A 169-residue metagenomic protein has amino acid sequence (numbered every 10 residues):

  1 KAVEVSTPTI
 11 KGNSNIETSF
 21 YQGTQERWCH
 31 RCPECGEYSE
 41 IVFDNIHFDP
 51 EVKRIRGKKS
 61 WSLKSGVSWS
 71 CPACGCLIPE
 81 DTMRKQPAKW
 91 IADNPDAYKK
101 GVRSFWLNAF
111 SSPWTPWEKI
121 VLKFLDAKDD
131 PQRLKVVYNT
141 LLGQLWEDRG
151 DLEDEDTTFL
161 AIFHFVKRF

Functional and structural regions predicted by a protein language model:
K1-F169: Short, flexible loop motifs at catalytic/binding sites
